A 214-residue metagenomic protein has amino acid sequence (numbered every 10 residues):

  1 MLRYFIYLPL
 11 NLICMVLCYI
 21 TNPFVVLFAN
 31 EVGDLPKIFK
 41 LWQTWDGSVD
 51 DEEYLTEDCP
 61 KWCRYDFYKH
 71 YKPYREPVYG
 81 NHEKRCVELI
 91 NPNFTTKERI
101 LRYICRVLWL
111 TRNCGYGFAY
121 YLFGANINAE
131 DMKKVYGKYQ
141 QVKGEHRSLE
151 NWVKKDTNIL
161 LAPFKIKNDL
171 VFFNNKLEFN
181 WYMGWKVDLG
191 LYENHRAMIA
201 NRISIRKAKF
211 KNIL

Functional and structural regions predicted by a protein language model:
L2-D34, V107, T111-F118: A hydrophobic membrane-anchoring feature enriched in long, contiguous, low-charge segments that mark signal-anchor
F28-Q43, I127, D131, I203-I213: Membrane-helix boundary/juxtamembrane interface motif
A29, Y54-C59, C63-Y79, E83-K186: Acidic, low-complexity, intrinsically disordered interaction modules
W42-D51, R64: Long coiled-coil heptad-repeat alpha-helical rod domains
F173-L214: Acidic, proline/glycine-rich low-complexity IDRs
